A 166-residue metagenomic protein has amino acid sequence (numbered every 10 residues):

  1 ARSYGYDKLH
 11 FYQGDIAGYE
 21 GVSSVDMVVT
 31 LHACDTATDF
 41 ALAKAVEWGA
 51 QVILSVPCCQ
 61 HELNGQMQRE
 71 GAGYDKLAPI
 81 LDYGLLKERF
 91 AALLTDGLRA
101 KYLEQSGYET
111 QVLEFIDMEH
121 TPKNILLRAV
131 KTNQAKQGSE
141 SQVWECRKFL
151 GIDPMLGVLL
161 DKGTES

Functional and structural regions predicted by a protein language model:
A1-S166: Class I S-adenosyl-L-methionine
